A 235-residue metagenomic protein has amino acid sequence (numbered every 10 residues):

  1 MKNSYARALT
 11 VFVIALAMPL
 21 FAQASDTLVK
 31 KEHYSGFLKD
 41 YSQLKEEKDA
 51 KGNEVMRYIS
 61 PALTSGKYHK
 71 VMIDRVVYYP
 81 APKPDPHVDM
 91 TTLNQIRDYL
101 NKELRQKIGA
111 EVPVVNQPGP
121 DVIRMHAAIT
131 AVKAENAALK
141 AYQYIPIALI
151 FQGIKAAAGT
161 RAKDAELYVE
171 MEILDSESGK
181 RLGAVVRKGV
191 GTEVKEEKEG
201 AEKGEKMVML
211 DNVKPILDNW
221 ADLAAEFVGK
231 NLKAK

Functional and structural regions predicted by a protein language model:
M1-T10: Bacterial N-terminal signal peptides that target proteins for export
T10-P19: Bacterial N-terminal signal peptides
A24-I59, T160-Y168, E172-K235: C-terminal/domain-edge helix-coil "capping" segments
A62-A128: N-terminal segment of the mature soluble domain
Y78, N101-P113, A134, G191 (+1 more regions): Sec-exported extracytoplasmic/periplasmic mature domains
P80-P84, N136-L139, T192-K198: Short acidic/His/Gly/Ser-rich catalytic and metal-binding motifs that mark active-site loops of diverse hydrolases
V88-T92, G153-K155, G200-M209: Short helix/strand-bridging catalytic loops that position acidic/His residues to coordinate divalent metals and engage
A110-S178: Surface-exposed short loop/turn segments
